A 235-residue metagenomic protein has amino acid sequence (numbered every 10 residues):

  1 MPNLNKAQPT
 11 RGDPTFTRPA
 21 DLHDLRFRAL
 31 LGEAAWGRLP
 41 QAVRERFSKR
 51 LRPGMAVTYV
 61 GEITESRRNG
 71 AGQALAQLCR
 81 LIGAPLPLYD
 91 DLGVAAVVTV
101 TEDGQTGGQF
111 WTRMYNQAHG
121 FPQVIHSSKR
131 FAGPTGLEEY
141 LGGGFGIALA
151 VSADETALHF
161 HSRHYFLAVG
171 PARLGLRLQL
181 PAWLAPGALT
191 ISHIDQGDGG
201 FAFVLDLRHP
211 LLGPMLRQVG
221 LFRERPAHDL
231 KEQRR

Functional and structural regions predicted by a protein language model:
P2-N5, R11: N-terminal export/ancillary region detector
N3, K231-R235: Structured domain cores in non-transmembrane regions
R11-G197, F201-L207, Q218, L230: Soluble ligand-binding/transfer domains with enclosed cavities or grooves
R208-P214: Exposed beta-sheet edge/beta-hairpin loop segments within beta-rich domains
L221-H228: Short beta-strand-to-coil "C-cap" segments at the C-terminal boundary of structured domains/repeats, marking
